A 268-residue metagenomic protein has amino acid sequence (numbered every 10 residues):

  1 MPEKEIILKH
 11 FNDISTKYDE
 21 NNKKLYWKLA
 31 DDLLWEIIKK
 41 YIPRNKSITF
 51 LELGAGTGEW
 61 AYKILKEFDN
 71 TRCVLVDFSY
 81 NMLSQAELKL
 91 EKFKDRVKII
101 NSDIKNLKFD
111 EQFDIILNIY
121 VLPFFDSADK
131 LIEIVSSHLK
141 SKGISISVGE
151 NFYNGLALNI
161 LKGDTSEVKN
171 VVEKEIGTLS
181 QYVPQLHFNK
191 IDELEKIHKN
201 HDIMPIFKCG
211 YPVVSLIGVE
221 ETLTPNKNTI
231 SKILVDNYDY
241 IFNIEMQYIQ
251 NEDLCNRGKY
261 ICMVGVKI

Functional and structural regions predicted by a protein language model:
M1-R44, E59-K63, M82: Conserved class I S-adenosyl-L-methionine
Y26, P184-E195, D202-I233: Conserved catalytic loop of SAM-dependent methyltransferase domains
S47-G56: Conserved class I S-adenosyl-L-methionine
E59-N106: Class I SAM-dependent methyltransferase SAM/SAH-binding core
K108-I116: A short acidic, Gly/Pro-enriched loop at the edge of an enzyme's catalytic core that lines a small-molecule cofactor
I115-A128: A short SAM/SAH-binding and catalytic strip from SAM-dependent methyltransferases
D129-I144: A short glycine-rich, Lys/Arg-flanked "PGG" loop and its adjoining helix->strand segment in the class I
I146-E173: Conserved class I S-adenosyl-L-methionine
